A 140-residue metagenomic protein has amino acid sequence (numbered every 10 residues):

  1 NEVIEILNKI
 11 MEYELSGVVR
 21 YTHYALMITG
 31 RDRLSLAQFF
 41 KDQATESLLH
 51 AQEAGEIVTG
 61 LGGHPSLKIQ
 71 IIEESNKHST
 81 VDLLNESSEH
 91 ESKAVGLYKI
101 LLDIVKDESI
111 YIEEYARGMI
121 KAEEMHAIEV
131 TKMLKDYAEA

Functional and structural regions predicted by a protein language model:
N1-A140: Iron-associated oxidoreductase/ferritin-like identity signal
